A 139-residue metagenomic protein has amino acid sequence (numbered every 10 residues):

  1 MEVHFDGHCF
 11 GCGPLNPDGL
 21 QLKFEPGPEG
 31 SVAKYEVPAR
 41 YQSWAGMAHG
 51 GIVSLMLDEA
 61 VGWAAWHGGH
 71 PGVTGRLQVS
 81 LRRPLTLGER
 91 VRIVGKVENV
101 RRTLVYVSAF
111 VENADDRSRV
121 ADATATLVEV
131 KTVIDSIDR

Functional and structural regions predicted by a protein language model:
M1-R40: Non-catalytic linker/capping segments at the edges of enzyme domains
P14-N16, H49, V53-S54, A65: Short, flexible micro-motifs
L20, E29, V73-G75, V91 (+2 more regions): Hydrophobic core residues within well-ordered beta-strands of beta-rich domains
E25-G27, R82, V128: A structural detector for beta-sheet-dominated domains
V32-L55: A conserved, well-ordered hydrophobic junction motif at loop->secondary-structure transitions
K34-E36, Q78-S80, V94-K96, F110 (+1 more regions): Residue-level recognition of well-ordered beta-strand positions that form the cores of beta-sheet-rich folds across
L55, A60-R92, V97: Hydrophobic beta-strand-centered segment that forms part of the acyl-chain substrate-binding groove
L85-L87, V97-R139: HotDog/MaoC-like acyl-thioester-processing domains
